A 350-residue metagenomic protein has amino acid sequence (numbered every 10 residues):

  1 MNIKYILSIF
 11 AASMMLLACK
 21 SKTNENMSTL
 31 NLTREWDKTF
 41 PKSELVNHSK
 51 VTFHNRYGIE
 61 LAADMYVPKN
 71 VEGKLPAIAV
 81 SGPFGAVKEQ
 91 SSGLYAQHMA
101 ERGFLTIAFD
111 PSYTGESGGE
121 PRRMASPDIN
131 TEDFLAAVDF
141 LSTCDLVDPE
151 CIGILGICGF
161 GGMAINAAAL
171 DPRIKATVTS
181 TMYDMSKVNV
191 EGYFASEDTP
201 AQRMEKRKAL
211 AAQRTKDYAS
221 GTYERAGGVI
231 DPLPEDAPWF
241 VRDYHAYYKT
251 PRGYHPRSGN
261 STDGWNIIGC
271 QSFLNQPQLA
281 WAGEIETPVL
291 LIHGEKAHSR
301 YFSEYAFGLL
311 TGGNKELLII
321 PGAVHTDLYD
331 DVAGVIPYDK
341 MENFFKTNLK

Functional and structural regions predicted by a protein language model:
T29-G73: N-terminal cap/lid segment of alpha/beta-hydrolase-fold proteins
G73-P83: Short beta-strand element of the alpha/beta-hydrolase
G85-Q97, P111, S303: The serine-hydrolase catalytic nucleophile loop
K88, T114-P149, D331-P337: Catalytic nucleophile-loop/oxyanion-hole region of alpha/beta-hydrolase and closely related hydrolase-like folds
H98-G118: Conserved alpha/beta-hydrolase
I165-K249: Alpha/beta-hydrolase-fold enzymes
I285, L291-H293: Short beta-strand/loop motif that positions the catalytic acidic residue of the alpha/beta-hydrolase fold
P321-K350: Catalytic active-site module of serine/aspartate enzymes centered on a nucleophile-bearing elbow/loop
